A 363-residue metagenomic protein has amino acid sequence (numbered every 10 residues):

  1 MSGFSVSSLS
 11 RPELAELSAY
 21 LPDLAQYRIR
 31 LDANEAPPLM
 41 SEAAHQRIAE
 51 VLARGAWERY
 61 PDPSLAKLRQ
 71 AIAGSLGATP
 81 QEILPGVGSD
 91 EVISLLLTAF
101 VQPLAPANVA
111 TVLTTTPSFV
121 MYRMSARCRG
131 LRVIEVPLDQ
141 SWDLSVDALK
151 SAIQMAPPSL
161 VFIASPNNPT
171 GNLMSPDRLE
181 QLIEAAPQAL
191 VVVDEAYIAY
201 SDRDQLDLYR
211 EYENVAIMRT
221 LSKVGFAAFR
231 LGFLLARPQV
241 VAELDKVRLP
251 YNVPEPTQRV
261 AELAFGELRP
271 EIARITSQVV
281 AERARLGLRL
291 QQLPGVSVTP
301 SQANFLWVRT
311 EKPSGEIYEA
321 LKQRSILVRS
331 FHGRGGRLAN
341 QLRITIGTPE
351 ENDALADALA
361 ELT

Functional and structural regions predicted by a protein language model:
M1-R59, G74, P157: N-terminal "arm"/small-domain region of PLP-dependent enzymes with the aminotransferase-like
S41, N214-Q292, S297-T299: PLP-dependent aminotransferase class I/II
A66-T111, R129: Phosphate-binding glycine-rich loop
V87-D90, L113-L131, Y251: Substrate-binding/gating loop at the entrance of the active-site cleft, primarily in PLP-dependent aminotransferase-like
T116, E135-Q140, R219, F331-H332: Short beta->alpha connector loops at strand-helix junctions that form conserved, small/polar/Pro-enriched
I134-E135, Q140-Y197: Active-site phosphate-binding strand-loop segment of PLP-dependent enzymes
V279-V280, L290-R324: Conserved PLP-binding catalytic core of the aspartate aminotransferase-like
Q323-R324, G335-T363: PLP-dependent enzyme catalytic core of the Aspartate aminotransferase-like
